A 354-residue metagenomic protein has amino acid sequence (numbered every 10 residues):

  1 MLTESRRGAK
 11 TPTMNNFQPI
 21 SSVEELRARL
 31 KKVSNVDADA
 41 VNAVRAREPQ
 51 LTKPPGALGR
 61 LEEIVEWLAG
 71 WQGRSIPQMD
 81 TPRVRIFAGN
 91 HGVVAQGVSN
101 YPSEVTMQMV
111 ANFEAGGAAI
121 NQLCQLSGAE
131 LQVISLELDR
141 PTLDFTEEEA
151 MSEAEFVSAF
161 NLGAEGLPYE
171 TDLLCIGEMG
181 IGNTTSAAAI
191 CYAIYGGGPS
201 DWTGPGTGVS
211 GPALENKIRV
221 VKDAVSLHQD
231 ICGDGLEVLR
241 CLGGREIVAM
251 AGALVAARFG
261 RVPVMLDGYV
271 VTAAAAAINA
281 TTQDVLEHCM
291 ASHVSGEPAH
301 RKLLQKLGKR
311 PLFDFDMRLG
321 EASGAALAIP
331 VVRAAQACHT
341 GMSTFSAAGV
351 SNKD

Functional and structural regions predicted by a protein language model:
T3-T13: Short, low-complexity, charge-dense intrinsically disordered segments
N15-D354: N-terminal loops that bind phosphate or other acidic moieties and the adjacent beta-alpha structural core
